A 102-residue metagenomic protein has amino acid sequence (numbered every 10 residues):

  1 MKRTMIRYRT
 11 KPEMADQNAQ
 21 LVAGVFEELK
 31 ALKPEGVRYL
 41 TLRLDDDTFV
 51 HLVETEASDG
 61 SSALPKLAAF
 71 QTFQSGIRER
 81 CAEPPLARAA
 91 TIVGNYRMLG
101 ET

Functional and structural regions predicted by a protein language model:
K2-R9, V50-L52: Active-site-flanking beta-strand signature of metal-NTP-handling nucleotidyl enzymes and homologous cyclase-like
R3, R38-Y39: Short hydrophobic/aromatic beta-strand element in the GNAT-like acyltransferase core that lines or flanks the acyl-donor
R9-Q20: Short, surface-exposed ligand-recognition loops at beta-strand->loop->(often short) alpha-helix junctions that present
T10-P12, T55-A57, T91-G94: Non-catalytic surface loops within mature trypsin-like serine protease
G24, E28-R38, E54-A89: An amphipathic, aromatic/His-enriched active-site/gating alpha helix that lines ligand/cofactor pockets
T41-D46: A short beta-turn/loop motif at secondary-structure boundaries
T48-V50, G60, R97: Short catalytic/ligand-binding loop motif for oxyanion handling, primarily in non-cytosolic enzymes, centered on
A90-T102: Short, low-order "capping/linker" segments at domain edges
